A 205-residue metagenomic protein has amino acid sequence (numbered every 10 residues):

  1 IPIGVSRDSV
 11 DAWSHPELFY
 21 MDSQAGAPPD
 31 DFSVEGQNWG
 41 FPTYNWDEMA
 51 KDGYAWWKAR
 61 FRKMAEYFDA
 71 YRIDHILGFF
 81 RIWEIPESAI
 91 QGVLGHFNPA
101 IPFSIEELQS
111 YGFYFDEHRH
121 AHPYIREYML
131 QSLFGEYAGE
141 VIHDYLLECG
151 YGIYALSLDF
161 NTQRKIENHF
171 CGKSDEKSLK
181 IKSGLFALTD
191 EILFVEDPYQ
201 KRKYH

Functional and structural regions predicted by a protein language model:
I1-H205: Catalytic cores of glycan-processing enzymes that make or break glycosidic bonds
